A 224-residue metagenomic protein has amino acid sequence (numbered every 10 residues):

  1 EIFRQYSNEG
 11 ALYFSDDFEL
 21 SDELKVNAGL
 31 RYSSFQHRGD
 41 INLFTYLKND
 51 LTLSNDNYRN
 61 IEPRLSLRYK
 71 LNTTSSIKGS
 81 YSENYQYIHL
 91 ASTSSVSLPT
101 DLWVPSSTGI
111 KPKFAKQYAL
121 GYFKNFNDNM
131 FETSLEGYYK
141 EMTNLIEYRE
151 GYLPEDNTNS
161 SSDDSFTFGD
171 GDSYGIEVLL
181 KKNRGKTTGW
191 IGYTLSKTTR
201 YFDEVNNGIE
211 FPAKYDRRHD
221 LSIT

Functional and structural regions predicted by a protein language model:
E1, R38-L47, L90-L98, W103 (+4 more regions): Outer-membrane beta-barrel translocator domains and adjoining extracellular loop/strand segments of Gram-negative
E1-I2, S15, Y46-S54, L102-T108 (+4 more regions): Extracellular loop and loop/strand-boundary signature of outer-membrane beta-barrel proteins
E1-N72, Y87-I88, V205: Signature of Gram-negative outer-membrane beta-barrel scaffolds
L12-D16, L65-Y69, I110, L120-K124 (+3 more regions): Residues on the lipid-exposed face of transmembrane beta-strands in outer-membrane beta-barrel proteins
S21-K25, K70-T74, A115, F126-N129 (+3 more regions): Outer-membrane beta-barrel channels and translocator barrels
D22, Y139-E141, N159-T224: Gram-negative outer-membrane beta-barrel transporters
A28-S34, G79-E83, D101, Y122 (+2 more regions): Transmembrane beta-barrel strands of outer-membrane/channel proteins
K70, S76-S82, Q86-I88, S92 (+1 more regions): Membrane-embedded beta-barrel scaffold of Gram-negative outer-membrane proteins
